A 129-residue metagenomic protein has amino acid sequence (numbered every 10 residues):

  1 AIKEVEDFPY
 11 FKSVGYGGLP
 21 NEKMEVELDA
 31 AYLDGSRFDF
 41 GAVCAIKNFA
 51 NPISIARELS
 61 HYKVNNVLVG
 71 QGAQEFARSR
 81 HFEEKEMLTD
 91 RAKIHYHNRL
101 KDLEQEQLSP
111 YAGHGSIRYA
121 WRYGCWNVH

Functional and structural regions predicted by a protein language model:
I2-H129: N-terminal nucleophile
